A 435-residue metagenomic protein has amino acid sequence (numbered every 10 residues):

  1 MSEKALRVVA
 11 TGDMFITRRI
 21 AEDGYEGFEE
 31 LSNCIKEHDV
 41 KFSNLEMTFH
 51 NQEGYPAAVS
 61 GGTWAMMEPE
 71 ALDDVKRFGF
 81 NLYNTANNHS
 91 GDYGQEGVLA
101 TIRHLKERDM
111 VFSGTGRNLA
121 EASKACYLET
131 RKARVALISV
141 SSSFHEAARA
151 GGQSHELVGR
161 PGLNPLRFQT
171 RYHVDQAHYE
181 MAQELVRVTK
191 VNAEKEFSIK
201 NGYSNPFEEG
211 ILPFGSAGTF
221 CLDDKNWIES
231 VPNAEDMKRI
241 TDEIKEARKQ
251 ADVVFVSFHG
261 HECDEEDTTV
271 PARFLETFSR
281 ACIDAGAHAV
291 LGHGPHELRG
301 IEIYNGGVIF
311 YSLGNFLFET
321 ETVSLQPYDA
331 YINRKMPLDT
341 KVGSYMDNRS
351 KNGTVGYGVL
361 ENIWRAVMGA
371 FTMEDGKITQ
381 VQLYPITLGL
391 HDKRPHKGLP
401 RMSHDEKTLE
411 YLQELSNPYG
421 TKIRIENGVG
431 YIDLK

Functional and structural regions predicted by a protein language model:
M1-K435: Acidic, metal/ion-coordinating pockets
